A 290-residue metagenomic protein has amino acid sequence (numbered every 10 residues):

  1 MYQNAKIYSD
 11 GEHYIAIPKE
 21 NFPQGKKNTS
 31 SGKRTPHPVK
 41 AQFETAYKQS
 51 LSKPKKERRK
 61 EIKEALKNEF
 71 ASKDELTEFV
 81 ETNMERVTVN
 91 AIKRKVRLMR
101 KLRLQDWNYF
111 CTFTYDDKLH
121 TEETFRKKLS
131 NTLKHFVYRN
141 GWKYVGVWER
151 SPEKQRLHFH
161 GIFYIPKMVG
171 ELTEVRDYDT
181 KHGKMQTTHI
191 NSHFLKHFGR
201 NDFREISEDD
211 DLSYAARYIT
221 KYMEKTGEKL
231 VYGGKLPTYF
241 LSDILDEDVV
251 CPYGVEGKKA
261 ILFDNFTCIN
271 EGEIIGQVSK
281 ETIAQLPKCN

Functional and structural regions predicted by a protein language model:
M1-Q155, P166-N290: Right-hand nucleic-acid polymerase module
H158: Noncatalytic carbohydrate-binding groove/subsite architecture in carbohydrate-active enzymes
